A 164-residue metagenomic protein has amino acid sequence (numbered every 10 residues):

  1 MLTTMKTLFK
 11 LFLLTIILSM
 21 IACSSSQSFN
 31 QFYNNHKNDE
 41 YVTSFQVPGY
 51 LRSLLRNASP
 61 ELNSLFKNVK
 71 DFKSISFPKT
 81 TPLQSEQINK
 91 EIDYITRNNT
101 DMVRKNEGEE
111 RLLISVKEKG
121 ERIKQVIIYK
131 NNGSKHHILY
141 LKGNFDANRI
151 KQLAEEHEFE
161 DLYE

Functional and structural regions predicted by a protein language model:
M1-C23: Sec-dependent bacterial lipoprotein signal peptides
S19-D39: Bacterial Sec signal peptide processing site at the extreme N-terminus
S24-Q27, L65, D93: Mature, folded catalytic cores of secreted/periplasmic enzymes
S44-P82: Post-signal-peptide N-terminal segment of Sec-exported extracytoplasmic proteins
F66, N89-I92, A147-A154: Extracytoplasmic/secreted envelope proteins and their assembly/folding machinery, especially bacterial periplasmic
F72-K117: Mature extracytoplasmic domains of secretory-pathway proteins
E107-E164: Extracytoplasmic electrostatic interaction patches
